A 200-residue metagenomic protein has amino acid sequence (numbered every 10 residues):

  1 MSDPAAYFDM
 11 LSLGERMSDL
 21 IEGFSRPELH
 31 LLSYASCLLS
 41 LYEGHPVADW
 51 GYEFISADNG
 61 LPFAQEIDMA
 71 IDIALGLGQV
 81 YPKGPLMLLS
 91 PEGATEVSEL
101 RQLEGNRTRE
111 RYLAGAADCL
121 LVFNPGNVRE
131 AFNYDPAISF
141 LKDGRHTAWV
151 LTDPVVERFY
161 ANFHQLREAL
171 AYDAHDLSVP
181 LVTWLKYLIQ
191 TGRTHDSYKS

Functional and structural regions predicted by a protein language model:
M1-S200: Domain-edge interaction signal
